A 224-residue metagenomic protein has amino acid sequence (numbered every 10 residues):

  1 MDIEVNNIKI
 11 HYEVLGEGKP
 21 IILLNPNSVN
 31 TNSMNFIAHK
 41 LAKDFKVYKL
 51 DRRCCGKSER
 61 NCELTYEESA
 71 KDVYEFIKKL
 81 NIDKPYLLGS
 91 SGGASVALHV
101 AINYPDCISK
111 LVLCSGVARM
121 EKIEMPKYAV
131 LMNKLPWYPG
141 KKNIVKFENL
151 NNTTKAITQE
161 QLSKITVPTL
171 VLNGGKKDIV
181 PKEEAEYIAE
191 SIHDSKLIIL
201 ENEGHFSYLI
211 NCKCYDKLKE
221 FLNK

Functional and structural regions predicted by a protein language model:
I8-K57: Conserved HGGG/HGGXW glycine-rich cap/lid loop of the alpha/beta-hydrolase fold
Y48-Y86: Active-site loop/oxyanion-hole signature of alpha/beta-hydrolase fold enzymes
S95-I102, L111-P136: Flexible "cap/lid" loop of the alpha/beta hydrolase fold
K146-Q161: Active-site nucleophile elbow and catalytic-triad environment of alpha/beta-hydrolase enzymes
I165, V171-N173: Short beta-strand/loop motif that positions the catalytic acidic residue of the alpha/beta-hydrolase fold
V167, P181-I188: Short alpha-helix in the alpha/beta-hydrolase fold that links the catalytic acid
K176-V180: Acidic catalytic loop of the alpha/beta-hydrolase fold
E203-Y215: Catalytic histidine-centered segment of alpha/beta-hydrolase-like enzymes
